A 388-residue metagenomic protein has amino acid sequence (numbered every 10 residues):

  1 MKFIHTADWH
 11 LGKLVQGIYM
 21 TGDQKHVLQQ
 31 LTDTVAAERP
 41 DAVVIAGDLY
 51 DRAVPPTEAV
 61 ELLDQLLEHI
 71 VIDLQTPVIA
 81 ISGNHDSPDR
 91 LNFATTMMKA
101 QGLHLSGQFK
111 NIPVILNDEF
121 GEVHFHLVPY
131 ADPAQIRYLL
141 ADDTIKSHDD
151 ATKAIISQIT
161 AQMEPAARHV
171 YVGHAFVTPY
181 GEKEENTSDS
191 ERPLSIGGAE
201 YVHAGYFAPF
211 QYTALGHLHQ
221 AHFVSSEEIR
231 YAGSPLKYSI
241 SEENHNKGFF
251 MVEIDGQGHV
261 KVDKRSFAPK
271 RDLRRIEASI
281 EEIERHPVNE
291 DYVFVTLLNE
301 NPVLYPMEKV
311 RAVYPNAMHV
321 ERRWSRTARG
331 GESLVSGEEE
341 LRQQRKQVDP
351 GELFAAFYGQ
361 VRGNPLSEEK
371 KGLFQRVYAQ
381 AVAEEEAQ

Functional and structural regions predicted by a protein language model:
M1-E68, Q75, Y171, R376 (+2 more regions): N-terminal active-site segment of His-dependent metallophosphoesterases
T6-A7, V43-G47, P77-N84, H104-Q108 (+3 more regions): Active-site neighborhood of phospho(di)ester-bond hydrolases with catalytic His/Asp-centered motifs
H10, P40-E58, Q75-D89, F176-G198: Active-site neighborhood of divalent metal-dependent phosphoester/pyrophosphate hydrolases
H10-K13, D51-A53, I81-L91, D132-I136 (+3 more regions): Active-site environment of divalent metal-dependent phosphoester hydrolases
L14-Q16, L49-L67, S82-Q101, G107 (+1 more regions): Metal-dependent catalytic neighborhoods of phosphoester/phosphodiester hydrolases
A37, A42, E253-Q388: Accessory, non-catalytic peripheral segments of nucleic-acid enzymes
F93-I196: Conserved catalytic scaffold of divalent metal-dependent phosphoesterases
P179, K183-V260: Conserved beta-sheet core of the metallophosphoesterase superfamily
